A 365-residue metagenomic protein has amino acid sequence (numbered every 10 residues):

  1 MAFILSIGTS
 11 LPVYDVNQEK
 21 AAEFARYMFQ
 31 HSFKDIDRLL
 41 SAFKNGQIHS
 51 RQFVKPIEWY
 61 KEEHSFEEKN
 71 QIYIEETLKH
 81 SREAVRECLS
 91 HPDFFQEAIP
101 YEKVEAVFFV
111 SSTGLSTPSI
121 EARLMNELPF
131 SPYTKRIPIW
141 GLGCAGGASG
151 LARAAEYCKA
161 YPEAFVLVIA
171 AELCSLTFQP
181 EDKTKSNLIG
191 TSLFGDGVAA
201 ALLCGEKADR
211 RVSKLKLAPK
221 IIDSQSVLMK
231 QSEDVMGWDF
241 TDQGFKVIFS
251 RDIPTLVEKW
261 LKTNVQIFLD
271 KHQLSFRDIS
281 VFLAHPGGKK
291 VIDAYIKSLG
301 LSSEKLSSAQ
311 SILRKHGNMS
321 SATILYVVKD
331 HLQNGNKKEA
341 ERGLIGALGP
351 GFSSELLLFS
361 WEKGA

Functional and structural regions predicted by a protein language model:
M1-E75, P180-K259, T263, L348 (+1 more regions): Condensing-enzyme catalytic core mediating Claisen C-C bond formation in acyl metabolism
S6-G8, V110, W140, F165-E172 (+2 more regions): Short beta-strand segments
D15-V16, P118-A122, S149-A152, T177-D182 (+2 more regions): Short acidic, glycine/serine/threonine-rich loops at helix termini
G46-E62, F66-F130, R136-I137, G141 (+1 more regions): Conserved beta-ketoacyl condensing-enzyme motif
E76-F94, I120, V198, L256-K271 (+1 more regions): Short, well-ordered amphipathic alpha-helical segments that serve as non-catalytic structural scaffolds within diverse
S112-G114, S131-Y133, P138-K159, E258 (+2 more regions): Claisen-condensing/thiolase-fold acyl-transfer catalytic domains that form or cleave C-C bonds in fatty acid
L115-F130, I169-P180, E233-W238, I292-L306: Acidic-glycine-rich active-site phosphate/pyrophosphate-binding loop
I139, S149-R153, A170-D196: Active-site glycine-rich loop that binds ribose-phosphate moieties when present
